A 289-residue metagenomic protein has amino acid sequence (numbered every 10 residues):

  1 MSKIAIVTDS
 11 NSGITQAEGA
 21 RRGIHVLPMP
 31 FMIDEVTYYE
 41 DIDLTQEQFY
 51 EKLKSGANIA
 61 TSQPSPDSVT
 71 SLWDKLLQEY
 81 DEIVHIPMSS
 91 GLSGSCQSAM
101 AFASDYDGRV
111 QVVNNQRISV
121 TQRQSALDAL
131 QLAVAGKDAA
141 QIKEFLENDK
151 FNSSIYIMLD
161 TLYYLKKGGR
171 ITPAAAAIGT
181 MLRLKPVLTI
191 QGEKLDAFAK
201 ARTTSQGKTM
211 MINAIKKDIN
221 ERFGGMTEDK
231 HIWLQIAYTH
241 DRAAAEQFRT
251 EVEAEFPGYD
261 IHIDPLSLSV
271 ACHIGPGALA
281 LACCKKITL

Functional and structural regions predicted by a protein language model:
K3, N11-H25, P30, E82 (+2 more regions): Mixed-charge interfacial surface used for oligomerization/domain docking and macromolecular partner engagement
A5-Q63, S68: N-terminal glycine-rich anion-binding loop in soluble enzyme alpha/beta folds
T8, P87, Y238: Short beta-strand/turn micro-motifs composed of small residues that flank or help shape donor/cofactor-binding pockets
G56-S90, Q97-S98, K143: Glycine-rich phosphate- or other oxyanion-binding loops that anchor nucleotides, phosphorylated ligands
Q63, N114-Q116: Short beta->alpha junction loops
